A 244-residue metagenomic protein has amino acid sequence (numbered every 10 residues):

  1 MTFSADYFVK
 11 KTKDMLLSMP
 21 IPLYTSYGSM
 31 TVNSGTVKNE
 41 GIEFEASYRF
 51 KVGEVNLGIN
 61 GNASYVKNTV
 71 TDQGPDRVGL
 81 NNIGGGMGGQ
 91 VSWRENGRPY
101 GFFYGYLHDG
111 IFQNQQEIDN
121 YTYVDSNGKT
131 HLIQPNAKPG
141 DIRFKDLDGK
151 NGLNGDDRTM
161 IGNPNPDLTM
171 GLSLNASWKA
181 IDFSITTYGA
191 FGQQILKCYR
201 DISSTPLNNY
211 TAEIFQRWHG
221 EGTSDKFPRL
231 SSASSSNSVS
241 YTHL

Functional and structural regions predicted by a protein language model:
M1-V9, I42-F50, L57-Y65, M170-A176 (+1 more regions): Membrane-embedded beta-strands that build the outer-membrane beta-barrel scaffold
S4, F8-V52, D141, D157-I161: Outer membrane beta-barrel strand-and-loop segments of large Gram-negative receptors, especially TonB-dependent
L16-P20, T71-D76, L196-I202: Outer-membrane beta-barrel translocator domains and adjoining extracellular loop/strand segments of Gram-negative
M19-S29, D148-G155, S234-V239: Flexible, solvent-exposed coil segments and beta strand-coil junctions, predominantly the extracellular/periplasmic
P22-M30, N81-V91, L147-G149, S204-R217: Surface-exposed loop/turn segments flanking beta-strands in extracellular/periplasmic regions
V32, K51-G162, K226-F227: Conserved small-residue
K38-I42, V55, P166-M170, L244: Residues that define the transmembrane beta-barrel architecture of outer-membrane proteins
A190-L244: Extracytoplasmic gating/loop element in the C-terminal half of outer-membrane beta-barrel translocons and assembly
